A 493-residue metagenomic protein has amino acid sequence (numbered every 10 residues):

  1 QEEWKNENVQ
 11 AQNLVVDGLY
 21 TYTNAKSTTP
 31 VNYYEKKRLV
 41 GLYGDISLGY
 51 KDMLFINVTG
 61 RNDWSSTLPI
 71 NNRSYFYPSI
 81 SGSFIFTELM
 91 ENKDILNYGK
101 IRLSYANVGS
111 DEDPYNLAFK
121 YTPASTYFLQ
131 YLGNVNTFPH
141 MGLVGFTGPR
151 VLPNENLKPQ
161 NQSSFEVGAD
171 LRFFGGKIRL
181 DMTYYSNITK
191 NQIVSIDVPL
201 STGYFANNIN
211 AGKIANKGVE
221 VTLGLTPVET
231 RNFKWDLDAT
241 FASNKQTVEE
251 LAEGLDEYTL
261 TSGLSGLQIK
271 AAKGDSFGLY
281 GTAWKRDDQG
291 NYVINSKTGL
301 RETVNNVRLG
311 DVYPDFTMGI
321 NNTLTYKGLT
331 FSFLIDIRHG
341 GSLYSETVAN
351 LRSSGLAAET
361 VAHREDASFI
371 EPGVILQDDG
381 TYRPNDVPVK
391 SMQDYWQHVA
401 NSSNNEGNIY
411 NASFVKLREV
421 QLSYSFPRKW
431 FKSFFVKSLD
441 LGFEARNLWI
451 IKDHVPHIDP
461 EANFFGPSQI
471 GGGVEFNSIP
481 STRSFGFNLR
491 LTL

Functional and structural regions predicted by a protein language model:
Q1-K270, K327, N404-L493: Extracellular/periplasmic, surface-exposed regions of secreted and cell-surface proteins
K36, V312-Y313: A conditional alpha-helix N-cap/helix-loop micro-motif detector
P78, G82-F86, P227, P314 (+5 more regions): Proline-rich low-complexity regions
G142-R150, I188-A211, K245-V312, N321 (+4 more regions): Surface-exposed, extracytoplasmic segments of Gram-negative outer-membrane nutrient-acquisition systems
M318: Extra-cytoplasmic beta-strand recognition segments
